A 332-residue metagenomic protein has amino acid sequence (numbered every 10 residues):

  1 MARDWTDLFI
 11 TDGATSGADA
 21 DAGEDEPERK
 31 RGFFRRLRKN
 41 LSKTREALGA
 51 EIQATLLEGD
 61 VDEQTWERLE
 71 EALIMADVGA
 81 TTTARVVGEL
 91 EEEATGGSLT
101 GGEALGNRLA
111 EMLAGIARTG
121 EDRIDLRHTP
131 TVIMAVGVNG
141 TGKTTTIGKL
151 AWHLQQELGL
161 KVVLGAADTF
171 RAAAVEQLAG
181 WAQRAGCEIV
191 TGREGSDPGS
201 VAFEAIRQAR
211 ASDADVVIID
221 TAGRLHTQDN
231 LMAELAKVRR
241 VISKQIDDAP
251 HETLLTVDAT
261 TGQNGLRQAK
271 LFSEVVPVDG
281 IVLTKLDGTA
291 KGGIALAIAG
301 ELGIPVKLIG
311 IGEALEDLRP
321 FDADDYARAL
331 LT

Functional and structural regions predicted by a protein language model:
M1-I116, H128-T129, M134, V163 (+1 more regions): Non-catalytic terminal/linker segments enriched in charged/polar, low-complexity residues
T81, E111-T332: P-loop/Walker A NTP-binding module and the surrounding RecA-like catalytic core of P-loop NTPases
